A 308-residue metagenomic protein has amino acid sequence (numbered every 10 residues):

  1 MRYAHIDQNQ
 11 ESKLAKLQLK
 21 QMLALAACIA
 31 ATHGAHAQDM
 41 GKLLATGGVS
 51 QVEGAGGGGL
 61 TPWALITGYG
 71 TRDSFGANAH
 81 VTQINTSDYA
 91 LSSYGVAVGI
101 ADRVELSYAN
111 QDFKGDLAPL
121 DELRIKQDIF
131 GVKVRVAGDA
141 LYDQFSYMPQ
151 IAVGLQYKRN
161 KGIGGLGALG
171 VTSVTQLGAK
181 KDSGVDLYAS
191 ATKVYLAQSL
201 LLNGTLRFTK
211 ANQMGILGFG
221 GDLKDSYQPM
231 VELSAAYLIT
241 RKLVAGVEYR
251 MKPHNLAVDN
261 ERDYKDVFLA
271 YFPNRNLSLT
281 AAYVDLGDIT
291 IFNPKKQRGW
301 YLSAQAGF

Functional and structural regions predicted by a protein language model:
A4-L23: Bacterial N-terminal signal peptides that target proteins for export
A24-A30: Bacterial N-terminal signal peptides
T32-A37: Sec/Tat signal peptide C-region and signal peptidase I cleavage site
Q38-L200, K210, F219, T240-L243 (+4 more regions): Transmembrane beta-barrel domains of Gram-negative outer membranes and organellar outer membranes
L202-R250: A mid-sequence, solvent-exposed acidic-amphipathic segment
M251, N260, F272, N276 (+1 more regions): Contiguous ligand/interfacial binding patches
E261-K265: Charged helix-capping and loop-helix junction motifs
I289-P294: Short proline/glycine-enriched turn/loop segments at secondary-structure junctions
